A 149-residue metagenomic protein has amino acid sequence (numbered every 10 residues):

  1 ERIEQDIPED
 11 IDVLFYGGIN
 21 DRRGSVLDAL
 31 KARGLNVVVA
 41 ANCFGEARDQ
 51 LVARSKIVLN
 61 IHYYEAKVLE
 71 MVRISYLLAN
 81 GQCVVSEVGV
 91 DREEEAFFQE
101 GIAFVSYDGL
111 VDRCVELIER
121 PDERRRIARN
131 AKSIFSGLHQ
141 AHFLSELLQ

Functional and structural regions predicted by a protein language model:
E1-Q99, F143-E146: Nucleotide-sugar donor-binding catalytic core of glycosyltransferases
I102: Short, conserved active-site loop motifs that form the nucleotide-linked donor/cofactor pocket
S106-E123: C-terminal "capping" alpha-helix adjacent to the active site of nucleotide-linked donor transferases in cell-envelope
I118-L148: A charged, aromatic-enriched C-terminal amphipathic alpha-helix characteristic of glycosyltransferases across folds
